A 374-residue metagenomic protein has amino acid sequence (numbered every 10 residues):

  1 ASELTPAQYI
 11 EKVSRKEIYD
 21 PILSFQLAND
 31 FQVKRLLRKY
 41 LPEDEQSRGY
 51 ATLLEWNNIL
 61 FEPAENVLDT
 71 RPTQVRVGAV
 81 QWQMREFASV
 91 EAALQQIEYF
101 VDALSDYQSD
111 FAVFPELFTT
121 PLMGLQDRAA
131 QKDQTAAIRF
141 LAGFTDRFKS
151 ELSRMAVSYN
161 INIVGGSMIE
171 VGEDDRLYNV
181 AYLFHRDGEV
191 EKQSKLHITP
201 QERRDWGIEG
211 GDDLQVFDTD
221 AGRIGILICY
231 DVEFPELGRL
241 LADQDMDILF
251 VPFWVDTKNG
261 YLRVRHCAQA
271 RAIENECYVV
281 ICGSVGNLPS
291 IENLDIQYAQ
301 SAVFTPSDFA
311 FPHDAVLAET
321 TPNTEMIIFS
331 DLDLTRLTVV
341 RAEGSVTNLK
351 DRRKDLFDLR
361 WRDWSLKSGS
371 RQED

Functional and structural regions predicted by a protein language model:
A1-T73: Terminal substrate-recognition subdomain of acyl/acetyltransferases
R48-L54, Y178, D212-L214, I296-A299 (+1 more regions): Short hydrophobic/aromatic beta-strand or adjacent loop that forms the aromatic wall/cage of a ligand/substrate-binding
T70, V285-D374: C-terminal beta-strand edge segments of enzyme domains
T70-M84: Short beta-strand segments enriched in small/hydrophobic residues
V90-L94, E98-R186, V255-A270, E274: Cys-nucleophile CN-hydrolase/nitrilase-fold catalytic domain and related Cys-dependent amidase chemistry that acts on
A142-V164, E233-E325: CN hydrolase (nitrilase-like) catalytic-core segments centered on the catalytic cysteine and neighboring Lys/Glu
R154, E170-D247, T257-A270, V346: Active-site catalytic loop in hydrolytic enzyme cores
G165-G166, N179-L183, Q215, I281 (+2 more regions): Short beta-strand scaffold segments in enzyme catalytic cores
